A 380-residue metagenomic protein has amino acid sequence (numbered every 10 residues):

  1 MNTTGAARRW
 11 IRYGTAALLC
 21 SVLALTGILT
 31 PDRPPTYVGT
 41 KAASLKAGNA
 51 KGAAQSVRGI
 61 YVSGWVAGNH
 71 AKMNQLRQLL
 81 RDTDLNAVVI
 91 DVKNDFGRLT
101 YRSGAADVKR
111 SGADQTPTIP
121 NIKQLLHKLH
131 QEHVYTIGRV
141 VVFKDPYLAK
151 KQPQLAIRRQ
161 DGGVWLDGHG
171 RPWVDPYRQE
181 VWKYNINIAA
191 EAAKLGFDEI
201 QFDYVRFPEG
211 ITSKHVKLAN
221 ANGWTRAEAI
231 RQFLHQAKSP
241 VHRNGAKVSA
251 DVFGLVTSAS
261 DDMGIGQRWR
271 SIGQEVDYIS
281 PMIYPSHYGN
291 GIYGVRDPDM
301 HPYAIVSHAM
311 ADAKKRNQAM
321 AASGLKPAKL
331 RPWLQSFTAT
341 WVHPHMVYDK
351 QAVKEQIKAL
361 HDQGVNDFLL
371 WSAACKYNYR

Functional and structural regions predicted by a protein language model:
A50-G59, S63-A67, F143-K194: Active-site-adjacent "subsite" loops/lids of carbohydrate-active enzymes
Y61, Y135-D145, Q201, T225-I265 (+1 more regions): Aromatic-lined carbohydrate-recognition surfaces of secreted/lumenal glycan-active proteins
V66-D82, K109-E132, A227-H235, H308-A311: Aromatic- and glycine-enriched glycan-recognition loops and surfaces that form the carbohydrate-binding subsites
N74-R98, A193-I200, E275-S280, L360-F368: Catalytic domains of carbohydrate-active enzymes, especially glycoside hydrolases
T83-P117, E209-V216: Aromatic-lined carbohydrate-binding/catalytic grooves of carbohydrate-active enzymes
N86-V92, T118-V164, Q201: Glycine-rich, aromatic-flanked loop segments that form ligand/cofactor-binding clefts across common enzyme folds
P146, K150-Q154, L195-T225: Active-site-proximal loop/short-helix segments that contain or immediately flank catalytic acid/base residue(s)
V276-N290, P302-R380: Substrate-binding cleft of secreted/luminal carbohydrate-active enzymes
